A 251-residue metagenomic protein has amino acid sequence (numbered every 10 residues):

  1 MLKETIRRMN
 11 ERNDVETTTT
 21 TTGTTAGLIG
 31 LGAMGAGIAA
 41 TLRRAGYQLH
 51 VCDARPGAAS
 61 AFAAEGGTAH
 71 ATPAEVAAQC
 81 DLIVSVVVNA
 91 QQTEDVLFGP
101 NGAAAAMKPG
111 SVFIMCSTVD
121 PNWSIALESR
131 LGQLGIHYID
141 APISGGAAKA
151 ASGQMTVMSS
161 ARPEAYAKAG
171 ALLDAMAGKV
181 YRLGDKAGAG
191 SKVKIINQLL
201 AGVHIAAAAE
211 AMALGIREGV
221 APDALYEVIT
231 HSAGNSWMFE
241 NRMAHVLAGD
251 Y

Functional and structural regions predicted by a protein language model:
L2, I6, N10-V86, S111 (+1 more regions): NAD(P)+-binding Rossmann beta1-loop-alpha1 motif at the extreme N-terminus of oxidoreductases
A26, T118-Q198, G202: Rossmann-fold dinucleotide-binding core
M34, I38, V86, M107 (+3 more regions): Methionine-biased hydrophobic packing positions in alpha-helices, especially within tandem helical repeat solenoids
A59, C80, A90, P100 (+7 more regions): A general structural signal for well-ordered alpha-helical segments in protein cores
P73-H137: Rossmann-fold NAD(P) dinucleotide-binding segment
A187-Y251: Helical "substrate-binding/catalytic lid" subdomain of Rossmann-like NAD(P)-dependent dehydrogenases/reductases
